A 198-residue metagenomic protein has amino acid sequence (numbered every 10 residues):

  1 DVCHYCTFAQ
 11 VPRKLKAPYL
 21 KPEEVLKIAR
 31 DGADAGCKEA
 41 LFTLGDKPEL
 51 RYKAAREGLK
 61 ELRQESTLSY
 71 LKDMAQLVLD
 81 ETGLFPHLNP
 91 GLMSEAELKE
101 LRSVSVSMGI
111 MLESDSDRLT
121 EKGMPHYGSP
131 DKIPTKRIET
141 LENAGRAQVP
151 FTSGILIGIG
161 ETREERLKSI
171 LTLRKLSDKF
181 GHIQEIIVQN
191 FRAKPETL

Functional and structural regions predicted by a protein language model:
D1, L98-K99, E196-L198: Short, solvent-exposed polar/charged micro-motifs at secondary-structure junctions
D1-Q10: Local cysteine-cluster metal-coordination motifs and their immediate loop/turn environment, predominantly Fe-S cluster
C6, D117, Q189: Flexible, active-site-adjacent loop/turn segments at secondary-structure boundaries
P12-L176: Conserved Radical SAM active-site core
I159, R163-L167, R174-K179, Q184-L198: Radical SAM enzyme [4Fe-4S]-AdoMet core and its adjacent flexible, acidic and glycine-rich loops/tails across
